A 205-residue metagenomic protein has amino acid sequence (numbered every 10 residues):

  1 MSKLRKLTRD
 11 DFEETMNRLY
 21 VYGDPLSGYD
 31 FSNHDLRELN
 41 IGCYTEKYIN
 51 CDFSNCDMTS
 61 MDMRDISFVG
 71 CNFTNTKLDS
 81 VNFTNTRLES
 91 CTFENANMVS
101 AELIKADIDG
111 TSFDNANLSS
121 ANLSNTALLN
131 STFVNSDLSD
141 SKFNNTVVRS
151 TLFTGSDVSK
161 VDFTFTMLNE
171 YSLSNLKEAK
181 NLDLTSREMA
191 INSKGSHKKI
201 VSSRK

Functional and structural regions predicted by a protein language model:
K3-K205: Tandem repeat scaffolds
